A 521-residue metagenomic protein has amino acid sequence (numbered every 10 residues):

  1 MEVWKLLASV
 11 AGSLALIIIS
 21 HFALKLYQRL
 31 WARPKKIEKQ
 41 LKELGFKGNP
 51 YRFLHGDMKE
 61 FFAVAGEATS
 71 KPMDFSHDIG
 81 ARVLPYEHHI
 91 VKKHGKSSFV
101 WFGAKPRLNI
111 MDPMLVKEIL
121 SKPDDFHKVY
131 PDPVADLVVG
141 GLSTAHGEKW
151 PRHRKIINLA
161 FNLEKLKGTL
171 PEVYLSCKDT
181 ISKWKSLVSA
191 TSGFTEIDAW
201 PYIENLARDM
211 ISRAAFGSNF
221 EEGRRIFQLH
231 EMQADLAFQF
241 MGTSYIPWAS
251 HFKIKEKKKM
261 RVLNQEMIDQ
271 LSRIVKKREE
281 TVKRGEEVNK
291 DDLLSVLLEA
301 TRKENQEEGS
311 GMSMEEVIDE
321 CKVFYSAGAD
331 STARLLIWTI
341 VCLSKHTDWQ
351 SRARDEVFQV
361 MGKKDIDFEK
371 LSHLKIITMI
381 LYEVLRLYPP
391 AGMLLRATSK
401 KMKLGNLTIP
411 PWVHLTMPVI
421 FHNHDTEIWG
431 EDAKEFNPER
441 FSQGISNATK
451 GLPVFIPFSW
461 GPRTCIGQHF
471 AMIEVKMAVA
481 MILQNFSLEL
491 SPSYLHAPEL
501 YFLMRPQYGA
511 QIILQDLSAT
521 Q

Functional and structural regions predicted by a protein language model:
M1-W4, R82, S487, L503-Q521: C-terminal helix/juxtamembrane-tail motif
E2, S9, K35, L120 (+5 more regions): Cytochrome P450 heme-thiolate monooxygenase catalytic core
E2-V138, H146-E148, R152, Y174-S182 (+2 more regions): N-terminal membrane-proximal hinge/A-helix region immediately C-terminal to the signal-anchor transmembrane segment
F62, P72-G95, D269, R273 (+1 more regions): Conserved cytochrome P450 K-helix E-x-x-R motif and the immediately C-terminal K′/meander segment
L159, K322, A327, M393 (+2 more regions): Cytochrome P450 heme-thiolate "Cys pocket" and heme-binding signature region
E221, T347-Q350, L415, Q468-R505: Cytochrome P450 heme-binding "Cys pocket" and the immediately downstream C-terminal segment
T332-L343, A478: Short, small-residue alpha-helix embedded
M417-S446: Conserved cytochrome P450 K-helix/beta-meander segment immediately N-terminal to the heme-binding cysteine loop
